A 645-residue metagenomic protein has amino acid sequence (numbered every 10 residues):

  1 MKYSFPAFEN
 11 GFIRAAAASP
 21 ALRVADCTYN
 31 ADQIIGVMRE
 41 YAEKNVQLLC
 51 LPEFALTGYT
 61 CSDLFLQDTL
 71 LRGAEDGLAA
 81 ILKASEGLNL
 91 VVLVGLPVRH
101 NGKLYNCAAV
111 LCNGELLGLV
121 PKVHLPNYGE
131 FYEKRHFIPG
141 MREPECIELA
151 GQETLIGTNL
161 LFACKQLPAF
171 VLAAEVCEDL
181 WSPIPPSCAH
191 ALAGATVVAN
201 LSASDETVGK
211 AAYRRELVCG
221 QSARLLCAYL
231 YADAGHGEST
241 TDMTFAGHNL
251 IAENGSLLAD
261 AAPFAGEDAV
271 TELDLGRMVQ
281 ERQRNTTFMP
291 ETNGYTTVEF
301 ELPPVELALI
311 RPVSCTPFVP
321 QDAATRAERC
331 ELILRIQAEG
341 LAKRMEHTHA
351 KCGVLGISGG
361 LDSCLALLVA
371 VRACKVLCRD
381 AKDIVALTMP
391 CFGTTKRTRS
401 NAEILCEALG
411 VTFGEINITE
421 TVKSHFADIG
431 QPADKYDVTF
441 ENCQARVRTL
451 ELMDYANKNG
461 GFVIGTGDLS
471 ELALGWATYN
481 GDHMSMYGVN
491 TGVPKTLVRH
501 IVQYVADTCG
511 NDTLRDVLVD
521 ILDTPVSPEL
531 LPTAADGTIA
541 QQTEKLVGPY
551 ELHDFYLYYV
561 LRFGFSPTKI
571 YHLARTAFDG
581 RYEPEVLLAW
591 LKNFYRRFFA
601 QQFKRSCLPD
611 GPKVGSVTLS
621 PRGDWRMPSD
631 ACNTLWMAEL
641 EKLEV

Functional and structural regions predicted by a protein language model:
M1-V354, R372-A381, F413: Enzyme catalytic cores with a strong preference for nitrogen-chemistry domains
I13-R14, N30, F170, C227 (+5 more regions): ATP/NTP-dependent adenylation/nucleotidyl-transfer catalytic domains that generate, transfer, or process NMP-activated
